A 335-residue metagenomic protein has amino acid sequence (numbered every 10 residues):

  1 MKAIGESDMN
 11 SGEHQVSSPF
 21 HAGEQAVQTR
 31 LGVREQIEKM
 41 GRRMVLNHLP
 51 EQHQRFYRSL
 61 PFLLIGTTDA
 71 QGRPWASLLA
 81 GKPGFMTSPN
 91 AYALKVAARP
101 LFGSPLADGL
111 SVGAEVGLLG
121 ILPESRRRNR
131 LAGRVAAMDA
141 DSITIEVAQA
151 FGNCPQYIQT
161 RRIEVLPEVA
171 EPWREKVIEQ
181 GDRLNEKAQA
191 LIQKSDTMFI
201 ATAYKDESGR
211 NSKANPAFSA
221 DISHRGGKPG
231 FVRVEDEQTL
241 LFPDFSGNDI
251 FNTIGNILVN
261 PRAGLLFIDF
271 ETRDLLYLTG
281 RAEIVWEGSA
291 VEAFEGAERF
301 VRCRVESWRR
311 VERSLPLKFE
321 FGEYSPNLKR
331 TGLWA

Functional and structural regions predicted by a protein language model:
K2-A335: Binding-site signature for planar aromatic cofactors or substrates
